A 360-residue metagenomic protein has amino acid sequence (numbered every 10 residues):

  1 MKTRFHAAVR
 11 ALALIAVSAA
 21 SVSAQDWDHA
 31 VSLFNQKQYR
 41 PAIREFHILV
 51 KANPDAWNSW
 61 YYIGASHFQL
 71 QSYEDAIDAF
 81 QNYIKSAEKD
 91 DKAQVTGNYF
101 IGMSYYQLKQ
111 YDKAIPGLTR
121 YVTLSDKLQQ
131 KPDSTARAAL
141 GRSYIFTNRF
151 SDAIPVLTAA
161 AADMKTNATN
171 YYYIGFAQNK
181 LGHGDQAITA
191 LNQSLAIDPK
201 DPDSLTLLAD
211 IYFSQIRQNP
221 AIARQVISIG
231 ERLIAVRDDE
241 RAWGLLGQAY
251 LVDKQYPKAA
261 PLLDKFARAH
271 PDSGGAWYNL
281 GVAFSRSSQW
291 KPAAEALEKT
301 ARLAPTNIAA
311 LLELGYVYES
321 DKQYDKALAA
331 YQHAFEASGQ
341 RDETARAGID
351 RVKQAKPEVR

Functional and structural regions predicted by a protein language model:
S23-D26, W57-N58, D91-V95, Q129-Q130 (+7 more regions): Helix-start (N-cap) detector for alpha-helical repeat units in TPR-like alpha-solenoids, especially tetratricopeptide
N35-Q36, Q69, Q107, R142 (+7 more regions): Register position in tetratricopeptide repeats
A42, A76, A114, A153 (+5 more regions): Single-residue signature of alpha-solenoid repeat helices
I48-L49, N82-A87, R120-Y121, A159-A160 (+5 more regions): Canonical positions in the second alpha-helix
A52, S86-D90, L124-L128, D163 (+5 more regions): Structural marker of alpha-solenoid helical repeat scaffolds
Y62, Q69, T96-F100, T135 (+8 more regions): Canonical tetratricopeptide repeat
R224, R232, V252, S320-R360: Terminal, low-structured helical/coil segments at or just beyond the last alpha-helical repeat
